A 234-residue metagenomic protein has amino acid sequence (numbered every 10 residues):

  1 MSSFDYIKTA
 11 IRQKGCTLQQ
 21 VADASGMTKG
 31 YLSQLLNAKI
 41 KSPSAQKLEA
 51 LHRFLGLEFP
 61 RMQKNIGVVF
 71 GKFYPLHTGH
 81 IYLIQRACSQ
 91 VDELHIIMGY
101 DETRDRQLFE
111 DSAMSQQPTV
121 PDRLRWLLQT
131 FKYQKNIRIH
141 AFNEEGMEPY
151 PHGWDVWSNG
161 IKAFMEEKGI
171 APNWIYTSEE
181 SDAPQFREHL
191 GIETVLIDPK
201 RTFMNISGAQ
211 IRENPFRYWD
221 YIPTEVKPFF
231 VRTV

Functional and structural regions predicted by a protein language model:
M1-C16: A short, Lys/Arg-rich alpha-helix, primarily the initiator
Q13, I40-P43, F203: Helix-turn-helix/winged-helix DNA-binding modules
Q20-A22: Short alpha-helical "recognition helix" segments of helix-turn-helix
G26-S42: Recognition helix of helix-turn-helix/homeodomain-like DNA-binding domains that insert into the DNA major groove
Q46-R61: DNA major-groove recognition helix of helix-turn-helix/homeodomain DNA-binding modules
P60-V234: Nucleotidyltransferase catalytic core that binds NTPs
